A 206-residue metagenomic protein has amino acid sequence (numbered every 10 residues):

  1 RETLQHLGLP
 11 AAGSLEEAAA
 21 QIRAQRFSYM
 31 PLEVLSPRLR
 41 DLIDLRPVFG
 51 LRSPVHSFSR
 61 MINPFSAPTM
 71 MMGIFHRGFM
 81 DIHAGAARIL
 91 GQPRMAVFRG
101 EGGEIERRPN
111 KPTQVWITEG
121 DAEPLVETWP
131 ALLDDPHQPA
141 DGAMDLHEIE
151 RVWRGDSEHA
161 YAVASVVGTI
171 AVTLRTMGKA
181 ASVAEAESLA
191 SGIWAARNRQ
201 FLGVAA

Functional and structural regions predicted by a protein language model:
Q5-A12, E17, I22-A206: Glycine-rich anion-binding loops and their surrounding alpha/beta cores
